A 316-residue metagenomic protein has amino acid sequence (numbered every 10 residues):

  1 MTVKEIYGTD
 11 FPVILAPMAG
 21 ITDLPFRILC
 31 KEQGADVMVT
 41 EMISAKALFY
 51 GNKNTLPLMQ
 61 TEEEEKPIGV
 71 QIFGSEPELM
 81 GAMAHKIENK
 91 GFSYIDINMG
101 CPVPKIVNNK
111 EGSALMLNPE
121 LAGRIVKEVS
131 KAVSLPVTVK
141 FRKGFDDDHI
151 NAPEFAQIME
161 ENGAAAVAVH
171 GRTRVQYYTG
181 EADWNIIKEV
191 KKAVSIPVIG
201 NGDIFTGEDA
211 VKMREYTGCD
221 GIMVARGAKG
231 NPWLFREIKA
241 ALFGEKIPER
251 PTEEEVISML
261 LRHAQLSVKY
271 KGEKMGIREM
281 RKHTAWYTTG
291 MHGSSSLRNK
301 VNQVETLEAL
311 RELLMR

Functional and structural regions predicted by a protein language model:
M1-T2, I6-D10, I14, A19 (+8 more regions): Alpha/beta catalytic cores of nucleotide-metabolism and tRNA/nucleoside-modifying enzymes
M1-V3, T9, M18-S93: Glycine-rich, positively charged N-terminal anion/phosphate-binding segment
V13-P17, M38-T40, I68-I72, I95 (+4 more regions): Hydrophobic faces of well-ordered beta-strands that scaffold small-molecule active sites in alpha/beta enzyme cores
M18-G20, I43-A45, F73-S75, G100-P102 (+4 more regions): Active-site beta-loop-alpha junctions enriched in small/polar residues
L29-E32, G81-E111, E120-I196: Alpha/beta enzyme core
N52, N118-P119, N231, G272: Short, solvent-exposed helix-helix connector turns and helix-capping sites enriched in acidic/polar residues
S75, L117, P251: Residue-level signal for the nucleotide or nucleotide-sugar donor/cofactor binding architecture
